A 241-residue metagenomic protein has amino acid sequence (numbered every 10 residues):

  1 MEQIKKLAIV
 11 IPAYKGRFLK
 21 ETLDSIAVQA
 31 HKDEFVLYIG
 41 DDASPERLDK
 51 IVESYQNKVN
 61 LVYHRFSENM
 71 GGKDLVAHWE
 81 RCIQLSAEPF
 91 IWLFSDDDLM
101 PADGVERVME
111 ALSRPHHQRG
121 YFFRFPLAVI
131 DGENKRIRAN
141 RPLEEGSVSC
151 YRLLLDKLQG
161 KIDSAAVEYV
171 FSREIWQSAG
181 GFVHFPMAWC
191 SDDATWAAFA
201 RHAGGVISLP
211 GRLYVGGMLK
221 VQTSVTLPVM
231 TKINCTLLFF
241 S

Functional and structural regions predicted by a protein language model:
K15-V28: Short, well-formed alpha-helical segments that are part of the catalytic scaffolds of diverse glycosyltransferases
A27-E68: Acidic donor-binding segment of Leloir-type glycosyltransferases
S67-S86: Glycine-rich, basic loop-to-helix element that forms the pyrophosphate-binding segment of sugar-nucleotide handling
I91: Short aromatic/hydrophobic "clamp" motif used to bind/position activated sugar donors
D103-A139: Conserved donor NDP-sugar-binding/catalytic core segment of glycosyltransferases
R141-K161: Short, flexible, basic/aromatic active-site loop/helix in glycosyltransferases
V148-S149, A188, R201-G204, G211-K220 (+1 more regions): Catalytic core of nucleotide-sugar-dependent glycosyltransferases
P186-T195: Acidic donor-binding loop at a coil-to-helix junction in glycosyltransferase catalytic cores that engages
